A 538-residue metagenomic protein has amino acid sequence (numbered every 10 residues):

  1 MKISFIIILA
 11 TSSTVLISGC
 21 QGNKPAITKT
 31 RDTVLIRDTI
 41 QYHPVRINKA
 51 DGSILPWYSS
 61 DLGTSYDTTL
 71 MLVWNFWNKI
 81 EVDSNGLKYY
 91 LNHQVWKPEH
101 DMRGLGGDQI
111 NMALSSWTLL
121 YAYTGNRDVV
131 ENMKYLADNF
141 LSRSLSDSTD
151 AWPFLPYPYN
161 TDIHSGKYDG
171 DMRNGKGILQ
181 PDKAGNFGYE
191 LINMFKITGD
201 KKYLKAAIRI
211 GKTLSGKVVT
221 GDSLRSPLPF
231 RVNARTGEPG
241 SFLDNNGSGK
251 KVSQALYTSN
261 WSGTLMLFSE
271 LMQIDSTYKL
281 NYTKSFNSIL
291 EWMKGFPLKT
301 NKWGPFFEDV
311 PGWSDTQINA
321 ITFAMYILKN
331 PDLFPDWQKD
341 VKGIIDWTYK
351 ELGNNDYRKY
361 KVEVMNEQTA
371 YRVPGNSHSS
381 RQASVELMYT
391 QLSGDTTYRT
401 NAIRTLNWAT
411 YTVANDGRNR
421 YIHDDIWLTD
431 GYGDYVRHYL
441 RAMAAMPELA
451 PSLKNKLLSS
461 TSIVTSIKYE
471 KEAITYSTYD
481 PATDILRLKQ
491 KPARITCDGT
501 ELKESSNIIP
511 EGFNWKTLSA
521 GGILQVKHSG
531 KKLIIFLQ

Functional and structural regions predicted by a protein language model:
I7-V15: Bacterial N-terminal signal peptides
I17-G19: C-terminal motif of bacterial Sec signal peptides marking the signal peptidase cleavage site
I27-Q109, R127-R173, T213, K217-L243 (+4 more regions): Low-complexity, Ser/Thr/Pro/Gly-enriched N-terminal "stalk/linker" regions
Q41, I47, S53-M71, L120-K134 (+5 more regions): Structural helix-adjacent loops and short alpha-helical linkers that scaffold large soluble proteins
R46-Y58, R103-A122, K176-K196, N245-M272 (+3 more regions): Well-ordered alpha-helical segments within folded domains of soluble proteins
D200-G295: Solenoidal tandem-repeat scaffolds enriched in leucines and small polar residues
W408-T412, G417, I422-T465: Catalytic cores of secreted or luminal carbohydrate-active enzymes
L449-Q538: C-terminal beta-sandwich/jelly-roll accessory domains of carbohydrate-active enzymes
